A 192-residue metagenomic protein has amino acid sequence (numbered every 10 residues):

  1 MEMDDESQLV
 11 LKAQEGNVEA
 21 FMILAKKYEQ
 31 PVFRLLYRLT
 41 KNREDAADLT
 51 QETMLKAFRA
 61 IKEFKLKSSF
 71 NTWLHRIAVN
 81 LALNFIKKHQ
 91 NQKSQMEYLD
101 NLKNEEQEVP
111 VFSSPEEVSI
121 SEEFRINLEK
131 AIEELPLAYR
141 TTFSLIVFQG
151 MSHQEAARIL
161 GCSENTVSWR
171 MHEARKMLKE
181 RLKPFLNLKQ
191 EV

Functional and structural regions predicted by a protein language model:
M1-M3, K12, S94-D100, N127 (+3 more regions): C-terminal edge and immediately downstream basic/flexible tail or linker adjoining helix-turn-helix-like DNA-binding
M1-P31, E116-E117, E180, P184 (+1 more regions): N-terminal module of bacterial RNA polymerase sigma factors
M3, Q92-V118: Internal acidic/polar
L11, E15, Q90, V111-S144 (+2 more regions): Amphipathic alpha-helical segment used for protein-protein interaction
Q14-E15, K41, M54-S69, K88-Q90: Sigma70-family region 2
Q14-I23, F33-E52, E164, L186-E191: Short, charged helix-capping/linker segments at alpha-helix termini
K62-K65, R76-E97, E173, P184: Arg/Lys-rich amphipathic alpha helix in sigma70-family domain 2
T72, L83, Y139, L145-F148 (+2 more regions): DNA-recognition helix of helix-turn-helix
